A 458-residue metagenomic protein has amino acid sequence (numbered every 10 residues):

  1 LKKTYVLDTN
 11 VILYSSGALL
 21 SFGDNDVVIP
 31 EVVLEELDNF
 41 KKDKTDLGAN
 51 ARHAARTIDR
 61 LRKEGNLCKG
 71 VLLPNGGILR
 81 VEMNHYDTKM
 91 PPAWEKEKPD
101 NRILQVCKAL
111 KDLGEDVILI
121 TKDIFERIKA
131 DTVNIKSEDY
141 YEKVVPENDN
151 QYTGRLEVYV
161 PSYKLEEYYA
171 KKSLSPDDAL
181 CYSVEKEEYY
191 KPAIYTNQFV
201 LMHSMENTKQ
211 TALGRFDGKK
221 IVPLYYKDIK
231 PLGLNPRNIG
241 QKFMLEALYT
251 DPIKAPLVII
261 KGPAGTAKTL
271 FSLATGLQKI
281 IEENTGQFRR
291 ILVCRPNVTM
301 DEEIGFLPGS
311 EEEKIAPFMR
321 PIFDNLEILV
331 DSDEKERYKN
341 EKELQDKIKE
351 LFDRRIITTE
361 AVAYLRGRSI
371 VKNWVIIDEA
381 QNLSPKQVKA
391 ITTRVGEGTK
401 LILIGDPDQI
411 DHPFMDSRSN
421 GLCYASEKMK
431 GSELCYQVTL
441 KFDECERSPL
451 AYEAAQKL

Functional and structural regions predicted by a protein language model:
K3-I118, I124-P231: Active-site-proximal, substrate-binding regions of enzyme catalytic domains and RNA-binding/basic surfaces
V6, L292-C294, T358-T359, I376-D378 (+1 more regions): Structural recognition of the conserved hydrophobic beta-strand(s) that form the central parallel beta-sheet of P-loop
Y14-S16, D353-A390: Conserved RecA-like ASCE ATPase "motif II neighborhood" in helicase/translocase motors
N39-C68, A425-L458: Conserved coupling/interface region of RecA-like P-loop/ASCE motor cores
G233-P256: N-terminal pre-P-loop "Q-motif" helix
I260-G262: Hydrophobic anchor at the beta1->P-loop junction of P-loop NTPases
A267-K268: Conserved glycine(s) of the Walker
F271-D346, H412-E433: Conserved P-loop
